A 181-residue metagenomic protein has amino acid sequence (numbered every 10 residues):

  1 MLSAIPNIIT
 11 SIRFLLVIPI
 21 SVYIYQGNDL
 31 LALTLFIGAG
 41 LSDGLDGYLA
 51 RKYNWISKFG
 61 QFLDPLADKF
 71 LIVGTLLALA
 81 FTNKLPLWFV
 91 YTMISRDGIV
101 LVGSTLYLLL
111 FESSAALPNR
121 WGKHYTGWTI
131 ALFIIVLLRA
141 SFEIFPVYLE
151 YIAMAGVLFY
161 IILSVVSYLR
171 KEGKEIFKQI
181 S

Functional and structural regions predicted by a protein language model:
M1-S181: Alpha-helical transmembrane bundles and membrane-interface segments of multipass inner-membrane proteins
